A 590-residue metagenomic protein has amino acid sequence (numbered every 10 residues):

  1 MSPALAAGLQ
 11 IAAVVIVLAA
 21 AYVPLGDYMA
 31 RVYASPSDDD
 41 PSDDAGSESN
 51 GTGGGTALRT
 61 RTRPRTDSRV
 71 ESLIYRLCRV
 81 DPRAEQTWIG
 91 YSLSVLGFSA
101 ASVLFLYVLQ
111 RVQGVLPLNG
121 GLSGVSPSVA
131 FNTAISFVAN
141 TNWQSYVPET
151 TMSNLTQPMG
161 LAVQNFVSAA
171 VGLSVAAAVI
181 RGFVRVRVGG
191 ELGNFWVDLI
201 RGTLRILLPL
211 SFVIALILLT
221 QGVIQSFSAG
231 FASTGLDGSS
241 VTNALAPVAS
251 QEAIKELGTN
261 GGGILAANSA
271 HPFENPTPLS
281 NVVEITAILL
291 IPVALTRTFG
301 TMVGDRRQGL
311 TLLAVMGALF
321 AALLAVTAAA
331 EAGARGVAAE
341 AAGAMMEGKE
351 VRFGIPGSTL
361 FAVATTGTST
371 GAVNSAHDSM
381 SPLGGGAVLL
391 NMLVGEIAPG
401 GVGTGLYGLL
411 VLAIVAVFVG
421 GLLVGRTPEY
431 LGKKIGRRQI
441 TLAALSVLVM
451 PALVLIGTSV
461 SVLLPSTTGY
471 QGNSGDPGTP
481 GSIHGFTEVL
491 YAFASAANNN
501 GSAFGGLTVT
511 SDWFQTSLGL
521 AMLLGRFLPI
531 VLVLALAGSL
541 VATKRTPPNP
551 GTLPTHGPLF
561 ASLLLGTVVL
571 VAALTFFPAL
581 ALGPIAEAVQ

Functional and structural regions predicted by a protein language model:
M1-Q590: Membrane-proximal intracellular helices of multi-pass ion channels
